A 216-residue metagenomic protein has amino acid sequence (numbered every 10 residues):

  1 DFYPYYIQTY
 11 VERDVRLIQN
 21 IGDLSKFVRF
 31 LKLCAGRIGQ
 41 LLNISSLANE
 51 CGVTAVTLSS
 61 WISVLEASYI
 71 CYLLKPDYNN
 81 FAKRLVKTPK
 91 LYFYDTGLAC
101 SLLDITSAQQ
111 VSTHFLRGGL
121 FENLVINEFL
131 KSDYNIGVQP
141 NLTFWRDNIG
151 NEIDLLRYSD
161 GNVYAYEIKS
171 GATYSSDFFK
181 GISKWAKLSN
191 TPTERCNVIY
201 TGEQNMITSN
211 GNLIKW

Functional and structural regions predicted by a protein language model:
F2-V163: Accessory nucleic acid-recognition modules appended to NTPase machines
S101, S175-S176, N205-S209: Switch/connector loops and helix/strand junctions flanking conserved nucleotide-binding motifs in nucleotide-processing
Y134-N135, K184-P192: Arginine/glycine-rich "motif VI" loop of SF2 helicases in the C-terminal RecA-like domain
R146, K169, I199-G202: Short beta-strand/turn micro-motifs composed of small residues that flank or help shape donor/cofactor-binding pockets
G161-V163, T191-R195: Short glycine-/polar-rich loops that comprise or flank the Walker A/P-loop and associated switch/sensor motifs
A165-Y174: Active-site ExK catalytic segment of metal-dependent nucleases
Y174-F178, I182: Glycine-rich, small/acidic residue-mixed loop/short-helix segments
T201-W216: Domain-level recognition of nuclease-like catalytic cores that cleave nucleotide substrates
